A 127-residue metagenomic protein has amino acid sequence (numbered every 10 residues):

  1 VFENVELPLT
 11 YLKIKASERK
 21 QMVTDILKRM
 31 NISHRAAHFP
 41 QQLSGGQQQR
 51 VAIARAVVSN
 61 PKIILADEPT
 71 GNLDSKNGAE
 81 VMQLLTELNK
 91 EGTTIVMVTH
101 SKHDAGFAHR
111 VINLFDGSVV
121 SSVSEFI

Functional and structural regions predicted by a protein language model:
F2, K15, A36-F39: Signature (C-motif/LSGGQ) region and adjacent switch/coupling loops of ABC-type ATPase nucleotide-binding domains
T10-K13, S17-H34: Conserved ABC ATPase "signature" region
H38-Q41, V58-S59, E91: Conserved signature/switch motifs of ABC ATPase nucleotide-binding domains
F39-Q49: Conserved ABC ATPase signature
I64-D67: Catalytic Walker B motif of ABC-type/P-loop ATPase nucleotide-binding domains
S75-N77: Helix N-cap at the start of a conserved alpha-helix in ABC-type nucleotide-binding domains
L84-M97, A105: Conserved catalytic loops of ABC-family nucleotide-binding domains
